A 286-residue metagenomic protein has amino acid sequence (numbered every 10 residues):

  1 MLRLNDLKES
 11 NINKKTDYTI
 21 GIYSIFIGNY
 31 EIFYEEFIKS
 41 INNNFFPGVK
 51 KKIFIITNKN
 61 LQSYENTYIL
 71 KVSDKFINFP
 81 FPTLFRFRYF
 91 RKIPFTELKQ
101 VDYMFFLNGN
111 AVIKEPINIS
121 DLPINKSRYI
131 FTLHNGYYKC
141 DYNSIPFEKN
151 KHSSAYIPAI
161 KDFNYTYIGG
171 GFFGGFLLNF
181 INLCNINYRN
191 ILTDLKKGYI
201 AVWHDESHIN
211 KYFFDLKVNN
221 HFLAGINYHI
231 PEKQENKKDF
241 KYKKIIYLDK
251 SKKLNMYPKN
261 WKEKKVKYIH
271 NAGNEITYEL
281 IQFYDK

Functional and structural regions predicted by a protein language model:
M1-F85, K92-Q100, A272-E275, E279-K286: N-terminal anchoring/stem segment of glycosyltransferases
I32, Q62-Y64, I113-P116, D121-L122 (+3 more regions): Short catalytic/ligand-binding loop motif for oxyanion handling, primarily in non-cytosolic enzymes, centered on
Y64-I77, D121-F131, K243: Active-site regions of enzymes building and remodeling cell-envelope glycoconjugates
T83, F87, A111, V202-I209: Conserved glycosyltransferase catalytic-site signature
R88-D141: GT-A fold catalytic core of metal-dependent nucleotide-sugar glycosyltransferases, centered on the diacidic
S120-N179, I186: PAPS-dependent sulfotransferase catalytic domain
A155-Y257: Catalytic core and acceptor-binding pocket of nucleotide-sugar-dependent glycosyltransferases
S251-K286: Long, low-complexity C-terminal extensions of enzymes
